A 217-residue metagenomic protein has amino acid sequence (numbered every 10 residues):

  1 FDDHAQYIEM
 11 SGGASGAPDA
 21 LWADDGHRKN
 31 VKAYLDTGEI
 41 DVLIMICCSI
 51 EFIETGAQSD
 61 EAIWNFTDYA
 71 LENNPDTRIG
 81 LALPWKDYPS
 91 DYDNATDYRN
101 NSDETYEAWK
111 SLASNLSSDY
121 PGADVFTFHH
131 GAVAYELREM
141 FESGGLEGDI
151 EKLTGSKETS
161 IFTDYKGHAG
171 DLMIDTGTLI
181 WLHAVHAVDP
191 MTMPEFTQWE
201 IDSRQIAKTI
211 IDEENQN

Functional and structural regions predicted by a protein language model:
F1-F66: Conserved SGNH/GDSL esterase-like catalytic core that processes O-acyl groups on lipids and polysaccharides
S11-A17, C48-E54, P84-S90, A132-Y135 (+2 more regions): Solvent-exposed loop/turn segments at secondary-structure junctions within structured extracellular/periplasmic domains
N30, A108, D202-I206: Exposed alpha-helical structural elements
T37-A123: Acidic/His-rich structured neighborhood in mature extracellular/periplasmic domains
D91-D175, W199-I201: Substrate-gating cap/lid alpha-helix
L172-A187: Short, hydrophobic/amphipathic alpha-helical patches that form generic packing surfaces within helical domains
V185-N217: C-terminal accessory extensions appended to soluble enzyme cores
